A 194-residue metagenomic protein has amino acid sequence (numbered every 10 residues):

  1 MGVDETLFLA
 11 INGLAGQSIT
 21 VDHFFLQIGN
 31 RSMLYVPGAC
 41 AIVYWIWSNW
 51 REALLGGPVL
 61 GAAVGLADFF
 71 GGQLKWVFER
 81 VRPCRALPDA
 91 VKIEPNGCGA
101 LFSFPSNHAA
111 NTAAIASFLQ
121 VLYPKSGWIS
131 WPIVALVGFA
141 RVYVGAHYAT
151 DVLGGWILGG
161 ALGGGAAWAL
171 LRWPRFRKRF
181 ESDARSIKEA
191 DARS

Functional and structural regions predicted by a protein language model:
M1-G38, F70-L101, E189-R193: N-terminal transmembrane-helix/juxtamembrane module of multi-pass inner/ER membrane proteins
T20, W50-L55, L122-I129: Membrane-helix interface segments
I28-I46, H108-N111: Hydrophobic alpha-helical transmembrane segments
R31, L60-D68, W156, G160: Alpha-helical transmembrane spans of integral membrane proteins, capturing the lipid-embedded, hydrophobic core of TM
A39-F70: Interfacial segments of alpha-helical transmembrane regions
G61-K75, W128-R141: Small-polar-interrupted transmembrane alpha-helices in polytopic inner-membrane proteins
L66, F70, L74, F78 (+1 more regions): Alpha-helical membrane-inserting segments
K92-S194: Membrane-embedded catalytic cores of phosphoryl/pyrophosphoryl-handling enzymes
